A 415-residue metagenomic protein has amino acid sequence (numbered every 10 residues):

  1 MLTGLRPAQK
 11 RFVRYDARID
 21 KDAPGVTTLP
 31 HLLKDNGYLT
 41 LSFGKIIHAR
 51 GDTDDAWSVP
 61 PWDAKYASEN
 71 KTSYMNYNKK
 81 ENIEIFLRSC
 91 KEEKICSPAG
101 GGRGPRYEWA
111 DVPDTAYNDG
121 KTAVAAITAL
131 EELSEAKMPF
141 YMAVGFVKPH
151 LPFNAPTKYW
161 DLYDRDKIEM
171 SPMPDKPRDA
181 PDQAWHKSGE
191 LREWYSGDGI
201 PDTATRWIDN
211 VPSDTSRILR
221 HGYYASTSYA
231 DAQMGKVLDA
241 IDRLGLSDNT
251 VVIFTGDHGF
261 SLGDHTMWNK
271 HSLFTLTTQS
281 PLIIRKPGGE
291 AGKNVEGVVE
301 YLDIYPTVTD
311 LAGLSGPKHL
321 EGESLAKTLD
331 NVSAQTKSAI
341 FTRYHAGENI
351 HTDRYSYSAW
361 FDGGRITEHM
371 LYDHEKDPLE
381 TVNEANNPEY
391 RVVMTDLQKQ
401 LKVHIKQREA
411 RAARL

Functional and structural regions predicted by a protein language model:
M1-M370, P378-K406, A412-L415: Formylglycine-dependent sulfatase
E375: Residues forming the ATP-binding cleft of Hanks-type serine/threonine protein kinase domains
